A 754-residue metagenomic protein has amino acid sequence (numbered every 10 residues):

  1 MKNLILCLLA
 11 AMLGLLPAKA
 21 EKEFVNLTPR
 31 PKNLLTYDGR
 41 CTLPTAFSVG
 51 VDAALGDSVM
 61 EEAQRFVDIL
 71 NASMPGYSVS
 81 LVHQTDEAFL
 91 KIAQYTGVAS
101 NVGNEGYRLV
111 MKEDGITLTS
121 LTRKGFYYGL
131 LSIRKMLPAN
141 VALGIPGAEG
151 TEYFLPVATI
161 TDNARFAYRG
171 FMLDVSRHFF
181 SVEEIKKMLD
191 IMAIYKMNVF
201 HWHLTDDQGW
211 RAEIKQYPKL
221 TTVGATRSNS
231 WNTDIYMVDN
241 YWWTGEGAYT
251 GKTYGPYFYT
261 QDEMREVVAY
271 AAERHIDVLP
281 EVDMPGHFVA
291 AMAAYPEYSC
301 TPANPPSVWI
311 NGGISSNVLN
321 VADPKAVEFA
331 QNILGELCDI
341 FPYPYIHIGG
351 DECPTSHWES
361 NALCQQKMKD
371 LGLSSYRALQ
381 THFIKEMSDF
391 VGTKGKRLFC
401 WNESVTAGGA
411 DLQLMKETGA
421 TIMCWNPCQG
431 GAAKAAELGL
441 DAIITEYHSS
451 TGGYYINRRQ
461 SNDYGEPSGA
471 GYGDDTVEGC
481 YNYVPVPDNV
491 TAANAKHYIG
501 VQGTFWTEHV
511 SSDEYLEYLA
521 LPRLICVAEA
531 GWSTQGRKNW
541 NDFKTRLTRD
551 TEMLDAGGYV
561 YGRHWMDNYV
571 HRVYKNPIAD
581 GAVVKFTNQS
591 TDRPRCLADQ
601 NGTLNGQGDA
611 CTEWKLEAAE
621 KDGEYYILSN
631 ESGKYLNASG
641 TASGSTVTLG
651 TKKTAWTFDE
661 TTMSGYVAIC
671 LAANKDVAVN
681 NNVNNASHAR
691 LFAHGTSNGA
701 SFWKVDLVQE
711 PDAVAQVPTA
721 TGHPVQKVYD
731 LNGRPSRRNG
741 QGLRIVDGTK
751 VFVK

Functional and structural regions predicted by a protein language model:
N3, L743-K754: C-terminal tail/sorting-segment detector
L9-A18: Hydrophobic h-region of N-terminal signal peptides that target proteins for export in Gram-negative bacteria
E21-F166, Y515, V527-G558, G562: Contiguous, structured surface segment used for ligand recognition
S100-N317, V321-V327, G335-Y345, E386 (+2 more regions): Feature activates predominantly on carbohydrate-active enzymes
A291-E297, W309-T421, W425-E437: Active-site neighborhood of glycoside hydrolase catalytic domains
C400-E403, A410-K575: Flexible, acidic glycine-rich loops studded with aromatic residues
R572-E710: Lectin-like carbohydrate-binding module/patch detector with strong preference for beta-trefoil
L707-R734: Residue-level detector of functionally pivotal "anchor" positions at catalytic/ligand-binding pockets or at interdomain
